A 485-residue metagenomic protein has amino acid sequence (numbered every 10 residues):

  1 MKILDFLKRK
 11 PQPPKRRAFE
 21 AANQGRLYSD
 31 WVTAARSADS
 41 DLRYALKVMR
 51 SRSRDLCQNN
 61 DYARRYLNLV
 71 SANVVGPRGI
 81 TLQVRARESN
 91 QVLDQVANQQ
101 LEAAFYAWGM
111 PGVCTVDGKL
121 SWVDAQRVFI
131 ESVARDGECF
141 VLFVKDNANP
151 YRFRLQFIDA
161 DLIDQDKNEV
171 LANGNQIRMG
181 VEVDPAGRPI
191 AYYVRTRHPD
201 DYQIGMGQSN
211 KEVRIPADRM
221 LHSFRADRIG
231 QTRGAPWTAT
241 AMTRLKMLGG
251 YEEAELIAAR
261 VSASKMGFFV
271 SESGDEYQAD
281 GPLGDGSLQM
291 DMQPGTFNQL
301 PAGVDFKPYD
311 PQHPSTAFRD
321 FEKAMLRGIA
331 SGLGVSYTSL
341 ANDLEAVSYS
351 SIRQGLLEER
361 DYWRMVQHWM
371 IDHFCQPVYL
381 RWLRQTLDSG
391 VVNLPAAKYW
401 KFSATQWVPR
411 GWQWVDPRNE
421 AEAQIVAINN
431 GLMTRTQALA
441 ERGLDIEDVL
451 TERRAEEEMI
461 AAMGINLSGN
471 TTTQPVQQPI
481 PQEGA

Functional and structural regions predicted by a protein language model:
M1-E88: N-terminal-proximal low-complexity accessory segments that begin disordered and transition into the first
K2-K15, R353-Q354, W369-A485: C-terminal anchoring/interaction modules
L7-V32, Q203-S209, Q278-S287, T472-A485: Intrinsically disordered, low-complexity linkers and terminal tails enriched in Pro/Gly and often acidic or mixed-charge
R52-S53, C57-E88, A125-V133, T238-E255 (+2 more regions): Short, Φ-rich (hydrophobic/aromatic) sequence segments
N68-S223, A427: Structured, mid-chain assembly/scaffold modules that mediate subunit interfaces within large macromolecular complexes
D117-L120, V144-K145, I257-S264, L340-L344 (+3 more regions): Short coil/turn segments at secondary-structure boundaries
L120-L142, P314-V415, L467: C-terminal amphipathic alpha-helical
R219-S351, G355, A397-K398, V476-I480: Extended, charged amphipathic alpha-helical segments
